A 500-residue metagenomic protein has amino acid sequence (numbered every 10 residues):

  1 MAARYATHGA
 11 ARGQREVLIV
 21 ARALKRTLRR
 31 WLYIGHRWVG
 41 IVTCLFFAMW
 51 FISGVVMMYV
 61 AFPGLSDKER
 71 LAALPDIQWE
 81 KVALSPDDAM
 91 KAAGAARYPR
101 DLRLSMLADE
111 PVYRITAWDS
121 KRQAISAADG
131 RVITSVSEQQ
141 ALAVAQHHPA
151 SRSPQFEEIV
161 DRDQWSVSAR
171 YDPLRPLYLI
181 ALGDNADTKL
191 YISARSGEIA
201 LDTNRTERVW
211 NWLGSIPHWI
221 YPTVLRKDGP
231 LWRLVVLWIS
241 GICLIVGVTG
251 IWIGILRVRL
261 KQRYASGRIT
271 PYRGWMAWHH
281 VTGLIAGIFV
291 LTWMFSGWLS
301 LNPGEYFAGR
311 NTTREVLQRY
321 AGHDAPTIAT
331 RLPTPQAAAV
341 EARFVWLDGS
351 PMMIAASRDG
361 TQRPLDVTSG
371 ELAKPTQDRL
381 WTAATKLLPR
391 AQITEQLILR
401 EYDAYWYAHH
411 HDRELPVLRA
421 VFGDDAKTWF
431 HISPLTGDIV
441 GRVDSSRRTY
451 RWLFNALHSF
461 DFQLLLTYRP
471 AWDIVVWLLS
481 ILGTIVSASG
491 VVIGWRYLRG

Functional and structural regions predicted by a protein language model:
A2-Y5, L18-G500: Conserved histidines in hydrophobic membrane contexts and catalytic metal-binding motifs
Y5-H8, Q14: Low-complexity, intrinsically disordered or signal/transmembrane-proximal segments
